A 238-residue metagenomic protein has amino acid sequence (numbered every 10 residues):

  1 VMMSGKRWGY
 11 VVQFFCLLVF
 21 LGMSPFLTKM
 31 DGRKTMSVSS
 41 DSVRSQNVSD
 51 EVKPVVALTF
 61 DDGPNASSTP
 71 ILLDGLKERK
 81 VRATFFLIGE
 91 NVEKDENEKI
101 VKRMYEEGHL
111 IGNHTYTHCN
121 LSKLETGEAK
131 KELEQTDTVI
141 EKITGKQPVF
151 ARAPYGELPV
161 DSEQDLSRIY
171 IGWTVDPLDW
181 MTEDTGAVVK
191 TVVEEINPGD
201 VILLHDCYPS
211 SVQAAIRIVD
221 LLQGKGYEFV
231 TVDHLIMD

Functional and structural regions predicted by a protein language model:
V1-L58, D74-A83, P198-D238: Terminal accessory/targeting
G5, G9, G22, G32 (+13 more regions): Residue-identity detector for glycine
Y10, C16-L17, V101, H114 (+4 more regions): Homeobox/homeodomain signature
R33-S122, E128-A129, Q135, V139 (+2 more regions): Active-site beta->alpha N-cap acidic-glycine motif
C119-E228, D233-D238: Catalytic domains of cell-wall/extracellular-matrix polysaccharide-remodeling enzymes, centered on de-N-acetylation
